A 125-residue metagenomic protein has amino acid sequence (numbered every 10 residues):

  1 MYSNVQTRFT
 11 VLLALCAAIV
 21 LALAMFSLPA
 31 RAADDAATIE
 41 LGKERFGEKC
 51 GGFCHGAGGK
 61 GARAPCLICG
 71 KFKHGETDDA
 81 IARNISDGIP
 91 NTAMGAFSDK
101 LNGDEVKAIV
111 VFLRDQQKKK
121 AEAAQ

Functional and structural regions predicted by a protein language model:
M1-A36, A124-Q125: N-terminal export/targeting leaders of redox proteins
T7-F9, E44, V106: Hydrophobic alpha-helical segments, especially transmembrane helices and their immediate juxtamembrane helical caps
D34-A57, K73, I81-D87, Q125: Sequence/structural segment immediately N-terminal to covalent heme-attachment motifs in c-type and related
G61-A62, I68-K118: Extracytoplasmic electron-transfer domains, predominantly the class I c-type cytochrome c fold
